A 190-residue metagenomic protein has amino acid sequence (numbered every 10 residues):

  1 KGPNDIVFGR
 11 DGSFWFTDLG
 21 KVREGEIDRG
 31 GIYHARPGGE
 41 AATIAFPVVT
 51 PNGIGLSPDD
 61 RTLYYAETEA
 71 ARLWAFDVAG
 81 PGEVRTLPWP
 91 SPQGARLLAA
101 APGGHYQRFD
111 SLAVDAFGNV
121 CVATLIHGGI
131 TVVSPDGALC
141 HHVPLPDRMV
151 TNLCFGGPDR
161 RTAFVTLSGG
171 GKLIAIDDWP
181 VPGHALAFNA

Functional and structural regions predicted by a protein language model:
K1-F14, R29-G31, I44-T62, Q93-V120 (+2 more regions): Beta-rich, blade/repeat-based domains predominating in secreted/periplasmic proteins but also intracellular
F14-E24, L63-A70, V120-L125, F164-G169: Conserved beta-strand positions in repeat-built beta-propeller and related beta-rich domains
F16-D28, F76-V78, L173-I176: Short, conserved, GDST-rich strand-edge loop motifs in beta-rich repeat architectures
G30-Y33, R72-W74, G129-T131, K172-I174: A short loop-to-beta-strand structural motif that recurs across blades of beta-propeller domains
Y33-T50, A79-H105, V132-L145: Blade-edge beta-strand/turn elements of extracellular beta-propeller and related beta-sheet repeat scaffolds
G55-G82: Glycine- and Gly-Pro-enriched alpha-helical subdomains that act as flexible, kink-prone "lid/hinge" or packing modules
A75-P88, D177-A185: Short loop/turn segments immediately following beta-strands, especially the blade-tip and inter-blade linker loops
N152-A190: Blade-level signature of beta-propeller repeat domains, shared across WD40, Kelch, NHL, RCC1 and BNR/Asp-box propellers
